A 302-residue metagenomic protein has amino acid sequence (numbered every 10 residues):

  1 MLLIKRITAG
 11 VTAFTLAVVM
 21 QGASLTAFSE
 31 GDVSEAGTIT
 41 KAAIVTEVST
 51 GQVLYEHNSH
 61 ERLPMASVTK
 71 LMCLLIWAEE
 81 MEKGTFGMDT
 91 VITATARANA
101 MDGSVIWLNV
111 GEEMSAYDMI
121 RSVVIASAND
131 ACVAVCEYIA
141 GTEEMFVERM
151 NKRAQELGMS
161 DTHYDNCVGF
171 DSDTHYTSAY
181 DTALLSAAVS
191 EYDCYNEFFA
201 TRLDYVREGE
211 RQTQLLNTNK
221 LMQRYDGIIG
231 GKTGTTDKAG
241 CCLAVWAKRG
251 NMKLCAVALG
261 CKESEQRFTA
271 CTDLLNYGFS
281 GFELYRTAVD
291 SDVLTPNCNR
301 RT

Functional and structural regions predicted by a protein language model:
M1-S34: Gram-positive cell-envelope targeting signals
L2-L3, S67, I229, S264: Short alpha-helical segments used as structural interaction elements across diverse proteins
A13, A17, A27, E47-V48 (+2 more regions): Membrane-proximal envelope biogenesis segments
A17-V18, E82, L274: Hydrophobic alpha-helical membrane context
G22-Y180, L184, V189-D193: Active-site-adjacent loops and short helices of periplasmic peptidoglycan-processing enzymes
M159-H163, D171-T302: Domain-terminus/edge residues, biased toward the C-terminal soluble/receptor-binding domains of extracytoplasmic
